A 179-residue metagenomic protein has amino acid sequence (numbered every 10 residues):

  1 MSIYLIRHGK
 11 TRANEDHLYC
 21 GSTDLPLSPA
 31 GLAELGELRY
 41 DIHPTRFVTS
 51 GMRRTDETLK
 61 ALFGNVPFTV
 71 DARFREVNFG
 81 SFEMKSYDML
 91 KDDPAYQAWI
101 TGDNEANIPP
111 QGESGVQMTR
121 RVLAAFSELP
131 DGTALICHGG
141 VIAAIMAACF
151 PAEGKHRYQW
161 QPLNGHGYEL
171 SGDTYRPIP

Functional and structural regions predicted by a protein language model:
I3-V66: Active-site-proximal alpha-helix that buttresses catalytic centers in soluble enzyme cores
I3-Y4, T45, D131-G140: Generic beta-sheet signal
T11, V141-I142: Short active-site segment of divalent metal-dependent hydrolases/proteases that encodes the spacing between
P26, V66-R73, E153-P162: Short hydrophobic/aromatic-enriched beta-strand-loop microsegments
I42-R73, Y96-A98, F150, S171-P179: Conserved histidine-centered catalytic loops in small-molecule metabolism enzymes
T49-S50, R120, I136-C137: Short beta-strand scaffold positions
L62-R121: Phosphate-handling substructures
A152-I178: Domain-level recognition of soluble alpha/beta enzyme cores, biased toward histidine phosphatases/phosphomutases
